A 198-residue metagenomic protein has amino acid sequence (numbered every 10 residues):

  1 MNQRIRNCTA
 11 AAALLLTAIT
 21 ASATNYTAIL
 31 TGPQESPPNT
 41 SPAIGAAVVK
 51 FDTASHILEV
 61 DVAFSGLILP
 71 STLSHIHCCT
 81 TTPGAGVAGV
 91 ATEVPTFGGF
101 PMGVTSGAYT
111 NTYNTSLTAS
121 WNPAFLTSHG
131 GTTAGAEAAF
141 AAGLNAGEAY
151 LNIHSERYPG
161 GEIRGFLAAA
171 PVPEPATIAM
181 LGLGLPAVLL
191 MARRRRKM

Functional and structural regions predicted by a protein language model:
N2-T9: Bacterial N-terminal signal peptides that target proteins for export
A10-L15: Hydrophobic helical h-region of N-terminal Sec-dependent signal peptides in bacterial secretory/periplasmic proteins
A18-T20: N-terminal signal peptide c-region/cleavage motif recognized by signal peptidases
S22-S74, C78-P171: Metal-centered catalytic cores of metalloenzymes
E174-A192: A short, hydrophobic C-terminal helix/tail in secreted or cell-surface proteins
R195-M198: Short, charged juxtamembrane terminal tails flanking transmembrane helices
